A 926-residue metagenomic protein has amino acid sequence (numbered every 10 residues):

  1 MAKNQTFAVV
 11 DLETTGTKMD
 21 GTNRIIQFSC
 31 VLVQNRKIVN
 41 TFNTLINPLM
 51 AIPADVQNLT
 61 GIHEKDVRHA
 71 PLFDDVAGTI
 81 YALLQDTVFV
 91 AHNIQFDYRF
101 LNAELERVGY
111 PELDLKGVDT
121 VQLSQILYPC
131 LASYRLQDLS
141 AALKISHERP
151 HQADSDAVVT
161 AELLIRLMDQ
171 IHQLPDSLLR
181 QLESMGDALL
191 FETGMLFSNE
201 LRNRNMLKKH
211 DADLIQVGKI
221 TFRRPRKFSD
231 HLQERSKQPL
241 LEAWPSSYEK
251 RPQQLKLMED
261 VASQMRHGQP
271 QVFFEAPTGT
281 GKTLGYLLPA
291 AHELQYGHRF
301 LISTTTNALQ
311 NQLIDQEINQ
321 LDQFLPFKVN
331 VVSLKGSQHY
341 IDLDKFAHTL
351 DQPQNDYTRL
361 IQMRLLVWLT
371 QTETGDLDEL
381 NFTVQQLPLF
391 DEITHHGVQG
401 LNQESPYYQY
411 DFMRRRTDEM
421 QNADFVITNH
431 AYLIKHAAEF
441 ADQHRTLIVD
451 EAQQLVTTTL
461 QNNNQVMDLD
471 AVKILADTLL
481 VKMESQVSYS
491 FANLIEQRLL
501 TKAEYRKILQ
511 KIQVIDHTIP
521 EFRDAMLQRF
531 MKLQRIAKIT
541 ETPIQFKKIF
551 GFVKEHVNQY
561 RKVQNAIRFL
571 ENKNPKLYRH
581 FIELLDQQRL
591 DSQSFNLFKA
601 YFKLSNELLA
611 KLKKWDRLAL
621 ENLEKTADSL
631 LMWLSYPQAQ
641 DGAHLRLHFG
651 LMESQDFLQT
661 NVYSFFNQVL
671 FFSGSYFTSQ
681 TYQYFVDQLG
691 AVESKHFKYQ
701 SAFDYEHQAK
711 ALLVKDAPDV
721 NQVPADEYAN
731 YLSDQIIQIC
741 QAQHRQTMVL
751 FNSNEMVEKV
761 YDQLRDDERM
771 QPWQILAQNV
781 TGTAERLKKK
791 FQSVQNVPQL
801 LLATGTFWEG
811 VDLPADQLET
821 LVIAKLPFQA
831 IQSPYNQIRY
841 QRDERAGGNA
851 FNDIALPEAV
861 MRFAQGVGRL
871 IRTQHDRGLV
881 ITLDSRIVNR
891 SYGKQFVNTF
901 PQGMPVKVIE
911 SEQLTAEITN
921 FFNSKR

Functional and structural regions predicted by a protein language model:
M1-A2, R166-S236: Acidic two-metal-ion nuclease catalytic site recognized across multiple nuclease folds, prominently DnaQ/RNase D-T
A2-K116, P129-H151: Conserved non-catalytic scaffold segment of RNase H-like nuclease domains
Q85-L105, L131, R135-F197, V880: Acidic, Mg2+-coordinating catalytic module of metal-dependent nucleases/exonucleases that use a two-metal-ion mechanism
R223-H231, P239-L240, G336-P388, Q443-R445 (+2 more regions): Conserved coupling segment at the C-terminus of the helicase ATP-binding
K237-Q238, H298, N307-N422: A substrate-engagement module of RecA-like helicase motors
H267-L288: Walker A/P-loop
R416-A423, E768-L801: Conserved motor-coupling elements within RecA-like helicase/translocase cores
K715-P724, T783-D884: Conserved RecA-like P-loop NTPase helicase motor core
